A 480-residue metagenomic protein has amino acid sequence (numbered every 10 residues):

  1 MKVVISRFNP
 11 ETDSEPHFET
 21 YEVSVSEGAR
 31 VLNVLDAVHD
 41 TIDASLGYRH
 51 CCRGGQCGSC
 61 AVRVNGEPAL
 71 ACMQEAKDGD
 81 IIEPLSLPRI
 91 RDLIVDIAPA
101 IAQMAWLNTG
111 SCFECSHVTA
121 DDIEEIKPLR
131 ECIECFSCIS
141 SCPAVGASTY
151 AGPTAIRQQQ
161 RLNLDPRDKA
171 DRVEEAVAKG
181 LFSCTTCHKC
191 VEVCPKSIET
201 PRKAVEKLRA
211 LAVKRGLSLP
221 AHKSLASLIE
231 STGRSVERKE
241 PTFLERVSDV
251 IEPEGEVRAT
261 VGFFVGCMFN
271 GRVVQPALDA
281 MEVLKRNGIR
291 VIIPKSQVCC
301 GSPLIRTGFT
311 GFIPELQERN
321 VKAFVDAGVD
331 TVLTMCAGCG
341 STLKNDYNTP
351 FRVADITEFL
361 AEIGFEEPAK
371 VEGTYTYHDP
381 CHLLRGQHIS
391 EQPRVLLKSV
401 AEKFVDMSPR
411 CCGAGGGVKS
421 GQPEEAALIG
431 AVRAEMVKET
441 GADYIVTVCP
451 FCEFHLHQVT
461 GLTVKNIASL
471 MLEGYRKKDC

Functional and structural regions predicted by a protein language model:
M1-V25, T200-C480: Iron-sulfur cluster-binding electron-transfer modules in prokaryotic oxidoreductases
S24, R63-G66: Short strand-turn-strand beta-turns centered on an Asx-Gly dipeptide
G28-V34, E75, T242: Short, structural beta-strand-to-alpha-helix junction motif
A29-T41, S86, I90-G233, E315 (+6 more regions): Ferredoxin-type iron-sulfur electron-transfer modules in oxidoreductases and energy-metabolism complexes
D43-R49: Active-site phosphate-binding and catalytic loops of NTP-dependent enzymes
C52, C57-C60, C72, C132-C138 (+9 more regions): Short cysteine clusters
D80-P84: Extracellular beta-sheet/turn segments enriched in Thr/Pro/Gly and aliphatic residues
